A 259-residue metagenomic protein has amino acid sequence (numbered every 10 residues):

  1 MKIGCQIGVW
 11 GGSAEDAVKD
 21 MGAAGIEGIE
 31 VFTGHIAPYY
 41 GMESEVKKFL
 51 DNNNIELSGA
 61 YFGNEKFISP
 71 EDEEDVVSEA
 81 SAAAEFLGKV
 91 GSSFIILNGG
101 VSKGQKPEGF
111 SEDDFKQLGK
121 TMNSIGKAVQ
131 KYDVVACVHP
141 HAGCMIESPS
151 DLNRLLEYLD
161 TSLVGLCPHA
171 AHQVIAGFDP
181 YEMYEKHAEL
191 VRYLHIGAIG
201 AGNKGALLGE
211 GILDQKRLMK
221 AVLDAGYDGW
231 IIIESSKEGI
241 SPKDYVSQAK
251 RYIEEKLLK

Functional and structural regions predicted by a protein language model:
M1-G4, S58-K66, G100-Q105: N-terminal small/glycine-rich loop or linker at the start of catalytic domains across soluble metabolic enzymes
M1-I7, G11-G25, D51, G91 (+2 more regions): Histidine-acidic metal/acid-base catalytic patches
G8-A14, V31-E43, E65-V76, K103-P107 (+4 more regions): Acidic-and-aromatic substrate-binding clefts and catalytic sites of carbohydrate-active enzymes
E15, N52, S69-L166, I175 (+1 more regions): Active-site acidic/histidine proton-transfer and metal-coordination neighborhood in alpha/beta enzyme cores
E27-G28, E56, S93, V135 (+1 more regions): Residue-level detector of anion-binding/catalytic polar loops
E30, G59, I96, C137 (+2 more regions): Conserved beta-strand positions in the central sheet of alpha/beta enzyme cores
A37-I55: Glycine-rich, positively charged N-terminal anion/phosphate-binding segment
P140, A170, A198: Active-site metal-binding loops of divalent metal-dependent hydrolases
